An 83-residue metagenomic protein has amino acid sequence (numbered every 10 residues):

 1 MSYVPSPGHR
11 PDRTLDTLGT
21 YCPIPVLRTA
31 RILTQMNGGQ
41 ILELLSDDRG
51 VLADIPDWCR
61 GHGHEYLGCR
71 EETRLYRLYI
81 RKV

Functional and structural regions predicted by a protein language model:
M1-R10: Short, compositionally biased "basic patch" segments
P11-R13, Y76: Short structural boundary motif marking the start of a folded domain
L15-R70: Amphipathic, hydrophobic secondary-structure cores in small proteins
R77-V83: Core SAM-dependent methyltransferase catalytic element
